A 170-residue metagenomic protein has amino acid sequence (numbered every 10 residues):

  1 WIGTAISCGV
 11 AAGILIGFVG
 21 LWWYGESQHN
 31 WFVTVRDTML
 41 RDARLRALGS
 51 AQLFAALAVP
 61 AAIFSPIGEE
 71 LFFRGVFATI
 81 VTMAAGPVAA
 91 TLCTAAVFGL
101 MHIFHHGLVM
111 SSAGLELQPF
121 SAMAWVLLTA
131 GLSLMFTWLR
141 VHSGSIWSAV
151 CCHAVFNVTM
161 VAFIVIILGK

Functional and structural regions predicted by a protein language model:
W1-S65, M83, A113-S121: Juxtamembrane helix-loop-helix connectors linking adjacent transmembrane helices in multi-pass membrane enzymes
T38, S50-K170: Transmembrane helix-loop-helix hairpins at the membrane interface of multi-pass integral membrane proteins
